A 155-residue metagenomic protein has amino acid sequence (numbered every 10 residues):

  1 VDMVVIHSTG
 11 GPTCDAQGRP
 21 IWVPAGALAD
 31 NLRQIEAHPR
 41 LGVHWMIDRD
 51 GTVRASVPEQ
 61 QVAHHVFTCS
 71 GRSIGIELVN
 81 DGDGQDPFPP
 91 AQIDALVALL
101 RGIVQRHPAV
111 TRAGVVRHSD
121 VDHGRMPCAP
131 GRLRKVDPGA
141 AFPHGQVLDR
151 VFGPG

Functional and structural regions predicted by a protein language model:
V1-A109: Active-site-adjacent loop/helix surface patches within enzyme catalytic domains that shape the substrate-binding cleft
G82-G155: Basic/polar, cationic surfaces and motifs that engage anionic cell-wall and phosphate/carboxylate ligands
